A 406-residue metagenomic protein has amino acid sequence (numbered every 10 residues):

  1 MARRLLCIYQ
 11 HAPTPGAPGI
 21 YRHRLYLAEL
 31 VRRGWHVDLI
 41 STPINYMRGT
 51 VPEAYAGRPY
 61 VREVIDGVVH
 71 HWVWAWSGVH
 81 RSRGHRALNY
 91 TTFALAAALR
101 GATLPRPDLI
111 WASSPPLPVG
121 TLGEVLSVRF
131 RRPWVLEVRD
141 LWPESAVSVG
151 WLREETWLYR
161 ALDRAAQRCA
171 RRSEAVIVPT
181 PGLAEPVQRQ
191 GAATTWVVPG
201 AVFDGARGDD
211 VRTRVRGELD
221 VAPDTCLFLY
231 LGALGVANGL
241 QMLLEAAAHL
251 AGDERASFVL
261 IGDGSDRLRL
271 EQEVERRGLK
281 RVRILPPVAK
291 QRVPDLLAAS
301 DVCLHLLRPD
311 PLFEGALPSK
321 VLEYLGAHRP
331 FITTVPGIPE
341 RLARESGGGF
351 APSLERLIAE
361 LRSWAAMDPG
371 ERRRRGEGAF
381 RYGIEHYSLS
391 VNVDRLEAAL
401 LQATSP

Functional and structural regions predicted by a protein language model:
M1-D66, L250: N-terminal subdomain of nucleotide-sugar transferases
S41, E155-R214, R283-L285: Donor nucleotide-sugar binding/catalytic pocket of nucleotide-sugar-dependent glycosyltransferases
P52-V61, R207-V221: A short helix/loop element that forms part of the nucleotide-sugar donor recognition site in Leloir-type
L95-L99, P118-T121, V125-F130, T156-V176: Membrane-proximal helix-turn-helix segments that form the acceptor-binding/catalytic region of lipid-linked
V202, A222-N238, L244-A247: Conserved donor-binding/catalytic core segment of Leloir-type glycosyltransferases
N238, A289-L296, D301-L325, I332-R341: Nucleotide-sugar-dependent
R267-D295: Nucleotide-activated donor-binding/catalytic signature segment of Leloir-type glycosyltransferases, i.e., the conserved
E340-S363: Change "using UDP/GDP/dTDP sugars" to "using nucleotide sugars
